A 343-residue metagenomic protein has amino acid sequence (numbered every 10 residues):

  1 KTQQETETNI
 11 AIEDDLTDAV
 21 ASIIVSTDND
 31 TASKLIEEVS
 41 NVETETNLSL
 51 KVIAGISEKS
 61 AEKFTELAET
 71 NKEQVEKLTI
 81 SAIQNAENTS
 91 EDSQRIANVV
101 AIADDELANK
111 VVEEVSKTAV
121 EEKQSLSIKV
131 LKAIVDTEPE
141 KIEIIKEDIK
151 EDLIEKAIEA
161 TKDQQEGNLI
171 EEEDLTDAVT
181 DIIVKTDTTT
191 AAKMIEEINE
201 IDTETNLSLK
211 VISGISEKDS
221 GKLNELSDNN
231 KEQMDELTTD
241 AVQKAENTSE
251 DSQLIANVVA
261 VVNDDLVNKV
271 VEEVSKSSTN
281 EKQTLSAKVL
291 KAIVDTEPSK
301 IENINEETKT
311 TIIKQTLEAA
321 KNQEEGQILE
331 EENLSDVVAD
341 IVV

Functional and structural regions predicted by a protein language model:
K1-V343: Non-catalytic all-alpha helical scaffold/repeat segments
